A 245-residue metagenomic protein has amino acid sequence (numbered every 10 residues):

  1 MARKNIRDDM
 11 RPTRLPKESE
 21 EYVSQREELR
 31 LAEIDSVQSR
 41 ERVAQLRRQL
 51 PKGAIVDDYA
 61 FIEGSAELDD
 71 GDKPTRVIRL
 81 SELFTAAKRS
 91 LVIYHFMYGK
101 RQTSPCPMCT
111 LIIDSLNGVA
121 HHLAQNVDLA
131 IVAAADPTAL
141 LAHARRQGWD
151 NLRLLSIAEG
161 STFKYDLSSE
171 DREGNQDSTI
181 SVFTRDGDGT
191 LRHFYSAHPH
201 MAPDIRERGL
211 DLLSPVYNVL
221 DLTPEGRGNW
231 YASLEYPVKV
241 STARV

Functional and structural regions predicted by a protein language model:
A2-L91, F96-H121, Q125, H143-R145 (+1 more regions): Non-globular targeting/processing and membrane-anchoring segments
N117-A139, D150-S161: Thiol-based oxidoreductase modules, predominantly thioredoxin-like and allied folds used for disulfide exchange
